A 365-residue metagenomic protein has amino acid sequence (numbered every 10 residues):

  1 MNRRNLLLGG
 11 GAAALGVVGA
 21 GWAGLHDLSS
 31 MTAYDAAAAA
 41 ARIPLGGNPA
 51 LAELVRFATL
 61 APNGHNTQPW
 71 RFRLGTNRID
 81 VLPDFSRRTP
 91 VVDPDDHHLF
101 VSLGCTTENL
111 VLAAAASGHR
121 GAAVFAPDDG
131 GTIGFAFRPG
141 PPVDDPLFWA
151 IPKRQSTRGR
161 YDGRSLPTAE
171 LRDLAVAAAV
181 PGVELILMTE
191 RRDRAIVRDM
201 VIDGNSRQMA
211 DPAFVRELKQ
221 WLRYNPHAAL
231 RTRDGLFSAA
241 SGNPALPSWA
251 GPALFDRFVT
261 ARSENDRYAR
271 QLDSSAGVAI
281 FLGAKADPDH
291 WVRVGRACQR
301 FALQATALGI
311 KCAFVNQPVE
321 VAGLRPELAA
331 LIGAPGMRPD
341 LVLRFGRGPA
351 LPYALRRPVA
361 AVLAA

Functional and structural regions predicted by a protein language model:
M1-A365: Acidic, surface-exposed loops and disordered segments
